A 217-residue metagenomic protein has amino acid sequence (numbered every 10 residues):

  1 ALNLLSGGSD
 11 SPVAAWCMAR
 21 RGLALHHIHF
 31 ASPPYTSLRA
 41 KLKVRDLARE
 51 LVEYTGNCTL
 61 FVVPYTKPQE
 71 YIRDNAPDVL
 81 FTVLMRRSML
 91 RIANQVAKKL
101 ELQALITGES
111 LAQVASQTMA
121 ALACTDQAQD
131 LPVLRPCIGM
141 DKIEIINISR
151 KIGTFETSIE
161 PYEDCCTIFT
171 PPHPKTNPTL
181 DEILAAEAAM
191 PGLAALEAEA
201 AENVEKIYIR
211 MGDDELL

Functional and structural regions predicted by a protein language model:
A1-L2, C58, L102, T118 (+2 more regions): Peripheral terminal appendages
A1-V44, C166, P172: ATP-dependent adenylation/pyrophosphate-handling site
N3, H27-H29, V62, T107 (+1 more regions): Structural beta-sheet core signal
R21, L47-Y54, V96-L100, M140 (+2 more regions): Change "in soluble alpha/beta enzymes" to "in soluble alpha/beta proteins
A24, T59-F61, P132: Conserved beta-strand segments of alpha/beta enzyme cores
R39-E50, I92: Short alpha-helix adjacent to the SAM-binding motif of class I
L47-N75, D164: A conserved beta-strand->alpha-helix junction
Y65, Q69-E70, D74-N147, K151-I152 (+3 more regions): Active-site adenylate/phosphate-handling loop in enzymes that bind or generate adenylated species
